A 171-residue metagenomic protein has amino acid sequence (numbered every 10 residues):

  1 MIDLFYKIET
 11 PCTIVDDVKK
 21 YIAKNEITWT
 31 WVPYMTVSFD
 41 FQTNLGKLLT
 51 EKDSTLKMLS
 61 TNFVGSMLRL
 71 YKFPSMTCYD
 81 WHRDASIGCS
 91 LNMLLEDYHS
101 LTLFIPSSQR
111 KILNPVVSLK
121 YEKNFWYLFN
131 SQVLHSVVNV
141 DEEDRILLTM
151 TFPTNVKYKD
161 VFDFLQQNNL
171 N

Functional and structural regions predicted by a protein language model:
M1-F63, M67-L70: Non-heme Fe(II)/2-oxoglutarate
D3-K7, G88-S90, L147: Intrinsic-disorder/low-complexity, polar/charged segments enriched in Ser/Thr/Lys/Arg/Asp/Glu/Gln
K7-T10, L95, M150-T154: Short beta-strand-to-loop capping motifs
V15, T77-D80, S136, D144: A broad, structure-centric signal for solvent-exposed, well-ordered loop/edge residues that line or flank functional
P33-M35, A85, N130, N168: Short, isolated positions within intrinsically disordered regulatory regions of eukaryotic proteins
F63-N130: Catalytic core of non-heme Fe(II) oxygenases with the double-stranded beta-helix
I105-N171: Catalytic core of Fe(II)/2-oxoglutarate
